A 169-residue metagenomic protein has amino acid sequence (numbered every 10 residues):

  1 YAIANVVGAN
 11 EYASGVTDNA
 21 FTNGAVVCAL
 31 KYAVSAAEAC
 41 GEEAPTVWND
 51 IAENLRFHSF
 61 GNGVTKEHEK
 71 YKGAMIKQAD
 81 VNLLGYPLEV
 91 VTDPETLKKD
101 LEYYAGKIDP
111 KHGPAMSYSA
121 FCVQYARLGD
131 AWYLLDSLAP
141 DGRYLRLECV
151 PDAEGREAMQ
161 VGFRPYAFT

Functional and structural regions predicted by a protein language model:
Y1-C40: Acidic/histidine-rich catalytic neighborhood
N23-G24, K31, S35-Y166: Active-site core of glycosidic bond-cleaving carbohydrate-active enzymes
T169: A glycine-rich beta-turn/hairpin centered on an aromatic-Pro dipeptide
